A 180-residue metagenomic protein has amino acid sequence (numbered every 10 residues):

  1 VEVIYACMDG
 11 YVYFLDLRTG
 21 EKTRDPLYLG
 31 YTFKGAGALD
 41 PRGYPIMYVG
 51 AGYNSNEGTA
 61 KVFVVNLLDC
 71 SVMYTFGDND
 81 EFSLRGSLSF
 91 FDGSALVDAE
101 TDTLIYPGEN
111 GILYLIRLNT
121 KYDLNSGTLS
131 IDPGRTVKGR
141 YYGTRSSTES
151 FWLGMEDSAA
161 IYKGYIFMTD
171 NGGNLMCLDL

Functional and structural regions predicted by a protein language model:
V1-L180: Extracytoplasmic/lumenal domain signature
